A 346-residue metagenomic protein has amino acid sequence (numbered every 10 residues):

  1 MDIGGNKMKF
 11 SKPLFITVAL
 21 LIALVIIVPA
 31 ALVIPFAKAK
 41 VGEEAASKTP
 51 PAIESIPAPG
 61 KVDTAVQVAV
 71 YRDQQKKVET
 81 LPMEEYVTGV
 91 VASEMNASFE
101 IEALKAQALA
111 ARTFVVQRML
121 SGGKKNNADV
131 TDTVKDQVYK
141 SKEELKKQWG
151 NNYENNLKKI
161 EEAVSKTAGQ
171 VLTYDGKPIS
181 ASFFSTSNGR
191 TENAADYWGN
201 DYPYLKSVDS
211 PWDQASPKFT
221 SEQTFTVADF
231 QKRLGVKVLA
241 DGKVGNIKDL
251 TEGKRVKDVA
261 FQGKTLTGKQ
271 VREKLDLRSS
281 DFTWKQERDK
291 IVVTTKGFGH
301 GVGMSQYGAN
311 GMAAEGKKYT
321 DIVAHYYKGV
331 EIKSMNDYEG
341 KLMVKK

Functional and structural regions predicted by a protein language model:
M1-K346: Conserved, single-site charged/polar hotspot
